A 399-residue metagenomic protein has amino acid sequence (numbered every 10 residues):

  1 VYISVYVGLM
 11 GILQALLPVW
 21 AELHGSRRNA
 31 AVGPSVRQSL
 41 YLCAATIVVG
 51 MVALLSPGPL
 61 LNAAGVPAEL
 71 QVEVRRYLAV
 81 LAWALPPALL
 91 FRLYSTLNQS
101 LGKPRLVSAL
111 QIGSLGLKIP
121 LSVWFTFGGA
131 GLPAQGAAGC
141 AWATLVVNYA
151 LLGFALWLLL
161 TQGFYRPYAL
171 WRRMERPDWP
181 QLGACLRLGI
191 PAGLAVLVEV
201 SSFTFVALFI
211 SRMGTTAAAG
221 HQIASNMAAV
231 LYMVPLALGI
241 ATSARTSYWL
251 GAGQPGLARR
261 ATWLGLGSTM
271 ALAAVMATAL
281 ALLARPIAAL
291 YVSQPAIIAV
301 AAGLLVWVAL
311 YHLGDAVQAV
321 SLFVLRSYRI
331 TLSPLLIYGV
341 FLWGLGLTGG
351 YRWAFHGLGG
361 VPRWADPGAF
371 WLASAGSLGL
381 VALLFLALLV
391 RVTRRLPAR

Functional and structural regions predicted by a protein language model:
V1, L61-A68, W124-Q135, G193 (+4 more regions): Helix-terminus/linker motif at the lipid-water interface of multi-pass membrane proteins
V1-M51, L55, F91-G102, V107 (+2 more regions): Small-residue-rich hydrophobic transmembrane alpha-helices
V1-Y2, Y41, V123, F203 (+5 more regions): Tryptophan-centered motif/residue detector
M10-L13, L17, L81-Q99, V107-L115 (+6 more regions): Short runs within selected transmembrane alpha-helices of multi-pass transporters and secretion channels
W20-P86, L117, A130-I190, T246-Y311 (+1 more regions): Short alpha-helical transmembrane segments in multi-pass integral membrane proteins
P59, L93-L97, I119-F127, L156 (+7 more regions): Alpha-helical transmembrane segments of multipass membrane proteins
V80, A84, F91, S114 (+5 more regions): Transmembrane helical elements of multi-pass membrane transporters/channels
